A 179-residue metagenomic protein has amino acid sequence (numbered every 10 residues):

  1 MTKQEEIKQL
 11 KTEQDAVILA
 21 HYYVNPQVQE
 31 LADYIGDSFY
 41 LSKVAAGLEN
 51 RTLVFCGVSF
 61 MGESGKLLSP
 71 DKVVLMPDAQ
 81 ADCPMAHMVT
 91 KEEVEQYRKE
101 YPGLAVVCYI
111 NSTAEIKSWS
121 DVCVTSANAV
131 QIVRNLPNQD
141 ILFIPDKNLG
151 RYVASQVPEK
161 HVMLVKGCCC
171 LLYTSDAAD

Functional and structural regions predicted by a protein language model:
M1-S64, L68, P77-V107, E115-V124 (+1 more regions): Metallocofactor- and cofactor-centric catalytic cores in central/energy metabolism, strongly enriched
D15, V73, A105, D140 (+1 more regions): Residues at the starts of beta-strands that form the adenosine-phosphate
V74-A79, V162-V165: Gly-rich Lys/Arg/Thr-decorated short loops/hinges at beta-loop-alpha junctions or inter-strand turns that position
T90, G103, W119-S126, L149-Y152 (+2 more regions): Long, distal/terminal scaffolding or interaction modules with repetitive or compositionally biased sequence
Q131, N135-Q156: Internal active-site segments that recognize and position negatively charged phosphoryl groups and nucleotide moieties
Y173-D179: Conserved small/polar residues in nucleotide/adenosyl-binding loops
